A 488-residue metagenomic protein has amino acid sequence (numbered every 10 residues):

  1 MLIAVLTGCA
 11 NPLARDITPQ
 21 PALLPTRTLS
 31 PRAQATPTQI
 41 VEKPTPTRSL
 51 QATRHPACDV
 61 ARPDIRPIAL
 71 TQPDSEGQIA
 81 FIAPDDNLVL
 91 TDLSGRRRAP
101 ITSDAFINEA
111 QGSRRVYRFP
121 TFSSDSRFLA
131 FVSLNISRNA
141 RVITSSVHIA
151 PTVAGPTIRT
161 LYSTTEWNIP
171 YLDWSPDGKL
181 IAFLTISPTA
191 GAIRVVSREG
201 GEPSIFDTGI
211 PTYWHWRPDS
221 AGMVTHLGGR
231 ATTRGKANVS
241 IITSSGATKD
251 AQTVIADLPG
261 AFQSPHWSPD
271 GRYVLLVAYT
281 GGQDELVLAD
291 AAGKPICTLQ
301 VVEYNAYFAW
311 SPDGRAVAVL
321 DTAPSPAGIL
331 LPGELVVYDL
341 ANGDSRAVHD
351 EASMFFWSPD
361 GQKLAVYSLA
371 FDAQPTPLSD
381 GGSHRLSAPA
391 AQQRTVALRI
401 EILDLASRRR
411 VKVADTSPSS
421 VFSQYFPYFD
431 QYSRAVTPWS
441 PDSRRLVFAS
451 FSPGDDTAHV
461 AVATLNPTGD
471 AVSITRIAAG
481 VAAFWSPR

Functional and structural regions predicted by a protein language model:
M1-L2: Sec-dependent N-terminal signal peptides
C9-R488: Sequence signature of WD/YWTD-type beta-propeller architectures
